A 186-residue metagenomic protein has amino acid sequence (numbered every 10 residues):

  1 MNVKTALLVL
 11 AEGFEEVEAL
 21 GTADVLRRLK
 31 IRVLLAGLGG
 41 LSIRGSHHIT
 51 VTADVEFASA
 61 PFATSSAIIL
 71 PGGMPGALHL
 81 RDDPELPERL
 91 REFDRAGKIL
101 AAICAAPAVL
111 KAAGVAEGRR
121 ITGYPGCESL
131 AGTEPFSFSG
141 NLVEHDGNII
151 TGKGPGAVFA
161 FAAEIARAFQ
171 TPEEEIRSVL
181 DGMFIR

Functional and structural regions predicted by a protein language model:
M1-A96, A108-A112, E117-G118, E128-G140 (+1 more regions): Extended, subdomain-level signal for the structured scaffold at the beginning of enzyme domains
I103-C104: Short, thiol/selenol-centered motifs that function as redox-active sites or metal-ligating centers
I121: Anionic-ligand binding patches
